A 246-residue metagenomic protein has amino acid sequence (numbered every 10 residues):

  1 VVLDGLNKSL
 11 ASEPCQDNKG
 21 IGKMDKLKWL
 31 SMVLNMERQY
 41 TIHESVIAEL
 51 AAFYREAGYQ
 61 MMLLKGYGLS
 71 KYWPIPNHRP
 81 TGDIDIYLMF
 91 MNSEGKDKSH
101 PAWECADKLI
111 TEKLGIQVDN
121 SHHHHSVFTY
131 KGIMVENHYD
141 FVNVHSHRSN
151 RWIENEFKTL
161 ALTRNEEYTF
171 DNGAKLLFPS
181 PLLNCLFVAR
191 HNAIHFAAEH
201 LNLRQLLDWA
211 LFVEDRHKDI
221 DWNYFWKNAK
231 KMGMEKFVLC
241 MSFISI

Functional and structural regions predicted by a protein language model:
V1-G82, L88-I246: Conserved NTP-donor binding/palm subdomain of two-metal-ion nucleotidyltransferases/polymerases, i.e., the charged
